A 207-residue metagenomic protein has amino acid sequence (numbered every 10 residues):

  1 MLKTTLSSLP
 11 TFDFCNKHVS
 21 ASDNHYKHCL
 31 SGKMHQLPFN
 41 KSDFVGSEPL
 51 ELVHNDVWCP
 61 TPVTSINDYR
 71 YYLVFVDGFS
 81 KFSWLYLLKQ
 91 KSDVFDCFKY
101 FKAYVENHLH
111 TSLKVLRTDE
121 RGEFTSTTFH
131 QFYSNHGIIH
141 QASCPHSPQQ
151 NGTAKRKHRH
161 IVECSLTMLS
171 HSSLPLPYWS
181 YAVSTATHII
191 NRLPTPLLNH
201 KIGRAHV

Functional and structural regions predicted by a protein language model:
M1-R204: HHCC-type zinc-binding knuckle of retroelement integrases
